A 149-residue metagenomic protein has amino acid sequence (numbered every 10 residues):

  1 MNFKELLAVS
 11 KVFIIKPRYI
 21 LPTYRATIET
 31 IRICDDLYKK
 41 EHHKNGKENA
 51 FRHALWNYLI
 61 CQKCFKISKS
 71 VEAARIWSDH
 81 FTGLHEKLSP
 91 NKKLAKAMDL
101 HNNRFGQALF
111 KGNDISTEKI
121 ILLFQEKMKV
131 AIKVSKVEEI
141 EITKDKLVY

Functional and structural regions predicted by a protein language model:
M1-Y149: Intrinsically disordered, low-complexity, mixed-charge
